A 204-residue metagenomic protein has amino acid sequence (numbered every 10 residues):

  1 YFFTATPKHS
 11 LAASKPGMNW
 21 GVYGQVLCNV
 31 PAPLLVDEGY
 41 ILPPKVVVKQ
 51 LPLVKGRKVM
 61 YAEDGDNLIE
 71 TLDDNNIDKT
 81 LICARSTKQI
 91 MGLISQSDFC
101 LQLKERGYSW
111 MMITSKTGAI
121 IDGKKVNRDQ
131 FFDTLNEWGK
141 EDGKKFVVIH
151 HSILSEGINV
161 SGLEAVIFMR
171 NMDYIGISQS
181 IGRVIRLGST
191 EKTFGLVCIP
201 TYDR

Functional and structural regions predicted by a protein language model:
Y1, V26-V30, V47-K49, M111 (+2 more regions): Hydrophobic/aromatic beta-strand patches that form the interior of the parallel beta-sheet core in alpha/beta enzyme
Y1-I41: Post-DEXD/H (motif II) to motif III coupling segment of the RecA-like Helicase ATP-binding lobe
F3-P7, S86-T87, H151-I153, T201-D203: A short beta-strand-to-loop transition that corresponds to the Sensor-1 phosphate-sensing loop of AAA+ P-loop ATPases
L11-S14, G92-I94, I158-V160, I177-S178: Short glycine-/acidic-enriched loop or helix-start segments at secondary-structure transitions that form or flank
Y23-Q25, I41-P44, R106-Y108, S161-A165 (+1 more regions): Short glycine-/polar-rich loops that comprise or flank the Walker A/P-loop and associated switch/sensor motifs
G24-Q96: Conserved interdomain linker/interface between the two RecA-like ATPase lobes of SF2 helicase motors
T87-T114: Conserved helicase motor "Helicase C" RecA-like lobe of SF1/SF2 P-loop NTPases
S115-R204: Conserved RecA-like P-loop NTPase helicase motor core
